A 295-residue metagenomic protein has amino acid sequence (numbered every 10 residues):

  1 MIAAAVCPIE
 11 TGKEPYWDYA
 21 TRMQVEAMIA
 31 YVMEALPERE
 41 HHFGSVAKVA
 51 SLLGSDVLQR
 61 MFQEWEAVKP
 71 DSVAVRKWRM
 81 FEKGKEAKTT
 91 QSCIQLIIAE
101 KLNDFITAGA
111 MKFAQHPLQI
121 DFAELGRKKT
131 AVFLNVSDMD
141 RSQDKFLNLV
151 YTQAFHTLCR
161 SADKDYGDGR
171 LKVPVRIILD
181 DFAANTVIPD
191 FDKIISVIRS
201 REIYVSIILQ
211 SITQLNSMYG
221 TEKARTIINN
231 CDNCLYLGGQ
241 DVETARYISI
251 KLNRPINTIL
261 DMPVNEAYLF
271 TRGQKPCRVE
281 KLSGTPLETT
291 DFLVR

Functional and structural regions predicted by a protein language model:
M1-I203, T213, R246, R254-R278 (+1 more regions): P-loop NTPase motor domains
V132, S206, C234-L235: Hydrophobic/aromatic beta-strand patches that form the interior of the parallel beta-sheet core in alpha/beta enzyme
I208-I212, G239-Q240, G273: A short beta-strand-to-loop transition that corresponds to the Sensor-1 phosphate-sensing loop of AAA+ P-loop ATPases
L215-I228: Short regulatory helix/loop adjacent to the ATP-binding pocket of P-loop NTPases
T221-A224, I250-N253, S283-L287: Short secondary-structure boundary/capping segments
N233-D241: Conserved AAA+ ATPase "SRH/arginine-finger" region at the nucleotide-binding site
E243-S249: Conserved AAA+ ATPase core "coupling" helix
V279-R295: Long, compositionally biased intrinsically disordered regions
